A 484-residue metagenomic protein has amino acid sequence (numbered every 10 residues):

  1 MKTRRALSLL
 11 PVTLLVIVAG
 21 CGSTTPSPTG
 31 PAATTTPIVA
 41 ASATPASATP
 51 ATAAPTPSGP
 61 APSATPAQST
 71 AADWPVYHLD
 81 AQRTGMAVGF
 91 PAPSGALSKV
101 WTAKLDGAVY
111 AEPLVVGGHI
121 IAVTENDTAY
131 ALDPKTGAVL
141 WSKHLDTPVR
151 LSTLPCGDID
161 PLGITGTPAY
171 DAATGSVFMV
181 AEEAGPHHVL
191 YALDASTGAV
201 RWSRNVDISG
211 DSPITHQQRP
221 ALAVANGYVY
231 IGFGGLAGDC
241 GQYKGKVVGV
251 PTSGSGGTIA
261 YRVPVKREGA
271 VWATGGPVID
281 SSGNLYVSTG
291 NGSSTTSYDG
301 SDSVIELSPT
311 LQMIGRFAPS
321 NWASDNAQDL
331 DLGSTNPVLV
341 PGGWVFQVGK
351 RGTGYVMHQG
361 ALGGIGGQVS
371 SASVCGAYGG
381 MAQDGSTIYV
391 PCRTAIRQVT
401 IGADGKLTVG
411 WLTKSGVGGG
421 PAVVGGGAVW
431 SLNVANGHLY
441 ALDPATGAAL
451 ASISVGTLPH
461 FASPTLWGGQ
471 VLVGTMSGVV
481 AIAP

Functional and structural regions predicted by a protein language model:
M1-P11: Bacterial N-terminal signal peptides that target proteins for export
I17-G20: C-terminal motif of bacterial Sec signal peptides marking the signal peptidase cleavage site
G22-A43, S47-A48, T52: Short, low-complexity, disordered segments immediately C-terminal to signal peptides in bacterial exported proteins
G22-P26, V39, P57-P484: Noncatalytic, solvent-exposed loop/strand surfaces of beta-propeller-type extracellular/periplasmic domains
